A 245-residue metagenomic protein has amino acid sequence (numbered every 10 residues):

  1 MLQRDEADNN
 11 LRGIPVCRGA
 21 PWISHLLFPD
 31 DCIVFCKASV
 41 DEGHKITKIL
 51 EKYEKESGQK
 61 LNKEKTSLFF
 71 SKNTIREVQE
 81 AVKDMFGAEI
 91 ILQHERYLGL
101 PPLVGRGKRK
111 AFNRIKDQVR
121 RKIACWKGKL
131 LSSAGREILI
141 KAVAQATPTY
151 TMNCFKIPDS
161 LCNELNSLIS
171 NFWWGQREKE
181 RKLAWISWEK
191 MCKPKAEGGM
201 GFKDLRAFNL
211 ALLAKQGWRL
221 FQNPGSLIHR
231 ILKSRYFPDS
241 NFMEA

Functional and structural regions predicted by a protein language model:
M1-A245: A helix-boundary/hinge signal
